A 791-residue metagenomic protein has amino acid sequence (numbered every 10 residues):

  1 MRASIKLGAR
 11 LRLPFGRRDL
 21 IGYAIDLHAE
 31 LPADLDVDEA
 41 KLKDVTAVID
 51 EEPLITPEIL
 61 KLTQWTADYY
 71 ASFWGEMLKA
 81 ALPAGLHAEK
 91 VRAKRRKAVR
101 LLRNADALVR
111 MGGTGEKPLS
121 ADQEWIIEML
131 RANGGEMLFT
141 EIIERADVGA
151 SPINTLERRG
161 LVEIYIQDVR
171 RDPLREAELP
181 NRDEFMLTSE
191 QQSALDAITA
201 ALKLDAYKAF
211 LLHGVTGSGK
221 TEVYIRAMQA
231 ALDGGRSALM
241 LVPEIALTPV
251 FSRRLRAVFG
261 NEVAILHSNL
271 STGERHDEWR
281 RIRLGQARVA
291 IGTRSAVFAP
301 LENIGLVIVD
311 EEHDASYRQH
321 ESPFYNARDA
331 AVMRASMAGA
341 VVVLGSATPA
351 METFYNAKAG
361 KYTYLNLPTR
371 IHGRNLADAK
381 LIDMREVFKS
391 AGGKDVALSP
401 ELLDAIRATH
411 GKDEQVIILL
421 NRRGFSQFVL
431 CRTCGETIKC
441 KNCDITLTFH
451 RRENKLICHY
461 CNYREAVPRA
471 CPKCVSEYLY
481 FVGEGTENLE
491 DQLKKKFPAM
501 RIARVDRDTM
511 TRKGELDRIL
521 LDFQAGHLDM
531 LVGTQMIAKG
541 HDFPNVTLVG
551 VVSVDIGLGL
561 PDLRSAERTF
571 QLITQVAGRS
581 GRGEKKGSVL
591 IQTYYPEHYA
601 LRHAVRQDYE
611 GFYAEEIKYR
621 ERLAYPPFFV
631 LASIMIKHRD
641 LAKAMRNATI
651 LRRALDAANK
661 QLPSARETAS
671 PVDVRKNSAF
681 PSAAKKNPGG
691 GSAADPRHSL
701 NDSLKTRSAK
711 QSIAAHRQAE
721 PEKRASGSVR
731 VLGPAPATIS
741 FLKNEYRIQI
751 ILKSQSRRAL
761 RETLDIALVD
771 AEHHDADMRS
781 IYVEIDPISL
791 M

Functional and structural regions predicted by a protein language model:
M1-S346, T353, K358-R374, G411 (+3 more regions): Accessory, non-ATPase domains that flank or precede helicase/AAA+ motor cores in DNA-metabolism machines
I5, P57-K61, S120-E124, A150 (+13 more regions): Short, well-ordered alpha-helical segments
T114, N133, A657-S726: Intrinsic disorder/low-complexity segments
R182-T188, Q192, D196, D205-T649 (+4 more regions): Inter-lobe coupling/hinge segments of SF2-like helicase ATPases
I502-A503, L662-P663, K723-P736, D777-D786: Short beta-strand elements
E610-G611, E616-K618, L655-N659, R757 (+1 more regions): Surface-exposed amphipathic alpha-helical segments in non-transmembrane regions that serve as interaction surfaces
L651-A658, A725-A767: C-terminal structured "cap/appendage" subdomains that terminate the fold
